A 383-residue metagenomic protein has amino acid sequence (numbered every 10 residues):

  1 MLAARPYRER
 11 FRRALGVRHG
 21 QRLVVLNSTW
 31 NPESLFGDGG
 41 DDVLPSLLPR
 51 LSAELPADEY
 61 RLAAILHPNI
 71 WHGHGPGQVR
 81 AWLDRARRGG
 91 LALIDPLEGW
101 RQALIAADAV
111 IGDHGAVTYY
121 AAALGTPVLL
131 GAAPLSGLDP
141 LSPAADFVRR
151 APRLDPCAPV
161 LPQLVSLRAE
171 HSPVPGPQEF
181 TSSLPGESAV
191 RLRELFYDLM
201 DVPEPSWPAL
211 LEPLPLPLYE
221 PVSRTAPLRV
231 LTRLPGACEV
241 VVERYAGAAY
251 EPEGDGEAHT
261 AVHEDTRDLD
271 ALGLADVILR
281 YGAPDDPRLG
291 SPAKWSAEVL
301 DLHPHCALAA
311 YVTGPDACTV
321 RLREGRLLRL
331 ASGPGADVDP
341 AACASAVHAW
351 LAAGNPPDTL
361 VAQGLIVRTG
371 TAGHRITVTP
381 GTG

Functional and structural regions predicted by a protein language model:
M1-G39: A nucleotide-sugar donor-handling region in carbohydrate enzymes
T29-E33, N69-W71, A116-V117, L135-S136: Short, solvent-exposed loop/turn segments at secondary-structure junctions
E33-V43, H72-P76: Short, flexible/disordered intra-domain loops and linkers
S52-D95: Catalytic donor nucleotide-activated moiety binding site of glycosyltransferases and closely related
D95-P140: A donor-sugar binding/catalytic signature common to diverse glycosyltransferases and related nucleotide-sugar
P127-R168: Nucleotide-sugar donor-binding patch of glycosyltransferase catalytic domains
A158-G383: C-terminal amphipathic helix plus adjacent low-complexity, charged tail appended to glycosyltransferase catalytic
